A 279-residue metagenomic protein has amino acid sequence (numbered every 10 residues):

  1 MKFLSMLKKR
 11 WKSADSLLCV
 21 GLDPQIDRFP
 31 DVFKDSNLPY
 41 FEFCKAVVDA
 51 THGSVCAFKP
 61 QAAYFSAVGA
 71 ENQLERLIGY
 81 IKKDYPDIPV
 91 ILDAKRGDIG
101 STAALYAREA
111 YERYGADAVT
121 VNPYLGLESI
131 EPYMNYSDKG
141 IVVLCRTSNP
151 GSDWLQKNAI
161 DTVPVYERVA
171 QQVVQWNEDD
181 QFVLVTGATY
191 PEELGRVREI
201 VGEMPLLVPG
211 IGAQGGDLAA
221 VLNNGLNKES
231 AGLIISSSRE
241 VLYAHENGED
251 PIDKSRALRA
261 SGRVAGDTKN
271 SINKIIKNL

Functional and structural regions predicted by a protein language model:
M1-P60, F65-D87, S255-N273, K277: Conserved N-terminal beta1-alpha1 strand-loop-helix module at the mouth
W11-K12, V48-S54, I78-Y85, P132-S137 (+2 more regions): Acidic (Asp/Glu)-rich catalytic clusters
A14-L18, G53-C56, P86-I88, D117 (+4 more regions): Short, well-ordered coil/turn segments that N-cap beta-strands
V20, F58, D93, V119 (+3 more regions): Conserved, mostly hydrophobic/aromatic
G21-D27, Q61-F65, K95-I99, Y124 (+4 more regions): Active-site beta-loop-alpha junctions enriched in small/polar residues
Q25-I26, D31, D98-V185, E203: Conserved anion-binding
S66-K83, I99-A103, P123-D138, T189-R198 (+1 more regions): Active-site-adjacent beta->alpha loops and helix N-cap segments on the catalytic face of soluble alpha/beta enzymes
A188-S236, E240-A244: A C-terminal functional module that forms or caps the active site or interfaces directly with catalytic machinery
